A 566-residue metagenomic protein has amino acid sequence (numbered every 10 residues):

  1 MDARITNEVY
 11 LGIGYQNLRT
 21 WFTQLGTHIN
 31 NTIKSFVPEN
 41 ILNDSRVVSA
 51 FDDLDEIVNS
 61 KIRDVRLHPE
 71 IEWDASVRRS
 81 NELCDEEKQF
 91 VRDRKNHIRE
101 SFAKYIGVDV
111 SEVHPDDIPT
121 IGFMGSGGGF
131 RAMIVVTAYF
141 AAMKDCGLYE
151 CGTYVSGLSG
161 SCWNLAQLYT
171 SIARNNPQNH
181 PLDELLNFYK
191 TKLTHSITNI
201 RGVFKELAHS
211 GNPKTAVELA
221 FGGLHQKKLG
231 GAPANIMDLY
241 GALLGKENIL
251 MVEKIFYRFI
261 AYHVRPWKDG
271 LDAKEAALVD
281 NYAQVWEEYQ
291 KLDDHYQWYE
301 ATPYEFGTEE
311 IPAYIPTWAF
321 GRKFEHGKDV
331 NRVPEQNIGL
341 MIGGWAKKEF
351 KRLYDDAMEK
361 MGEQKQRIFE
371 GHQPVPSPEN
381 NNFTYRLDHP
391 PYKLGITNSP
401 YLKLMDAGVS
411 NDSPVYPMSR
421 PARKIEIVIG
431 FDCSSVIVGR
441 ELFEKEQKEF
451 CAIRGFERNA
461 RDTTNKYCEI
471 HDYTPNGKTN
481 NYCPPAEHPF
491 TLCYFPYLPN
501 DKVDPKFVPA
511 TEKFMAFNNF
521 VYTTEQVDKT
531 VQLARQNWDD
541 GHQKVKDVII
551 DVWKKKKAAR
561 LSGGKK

Functional and structural regions predicted by a protein language model:
D2-K566: Catalytic domains of lipid- and phosphate-ester/thioester hydrolases
